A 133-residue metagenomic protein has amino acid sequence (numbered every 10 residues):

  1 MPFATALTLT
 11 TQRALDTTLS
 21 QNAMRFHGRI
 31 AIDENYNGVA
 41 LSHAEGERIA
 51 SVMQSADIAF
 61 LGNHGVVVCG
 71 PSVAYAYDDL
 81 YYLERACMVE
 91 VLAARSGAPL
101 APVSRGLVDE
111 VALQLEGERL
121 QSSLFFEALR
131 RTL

Functional and structural regions predicted by a protein language model:
P2-L133: Glycine-rich flexible loops
